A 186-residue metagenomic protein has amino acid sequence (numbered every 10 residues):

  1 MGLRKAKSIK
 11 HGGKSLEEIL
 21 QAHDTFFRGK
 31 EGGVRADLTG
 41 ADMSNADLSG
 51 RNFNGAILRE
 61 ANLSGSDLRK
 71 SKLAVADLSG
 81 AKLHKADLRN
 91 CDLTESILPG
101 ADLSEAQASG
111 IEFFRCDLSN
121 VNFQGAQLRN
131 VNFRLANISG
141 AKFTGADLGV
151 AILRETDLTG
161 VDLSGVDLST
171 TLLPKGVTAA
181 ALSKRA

Functional and structural regions predicted by a protein language model:
M1-G2: Long, contiguous interaction/recruitment modules in multidomain scaffold/adaptor proteins
K5-E18, D24, R28-A186: Tandem repeat scaffolds
